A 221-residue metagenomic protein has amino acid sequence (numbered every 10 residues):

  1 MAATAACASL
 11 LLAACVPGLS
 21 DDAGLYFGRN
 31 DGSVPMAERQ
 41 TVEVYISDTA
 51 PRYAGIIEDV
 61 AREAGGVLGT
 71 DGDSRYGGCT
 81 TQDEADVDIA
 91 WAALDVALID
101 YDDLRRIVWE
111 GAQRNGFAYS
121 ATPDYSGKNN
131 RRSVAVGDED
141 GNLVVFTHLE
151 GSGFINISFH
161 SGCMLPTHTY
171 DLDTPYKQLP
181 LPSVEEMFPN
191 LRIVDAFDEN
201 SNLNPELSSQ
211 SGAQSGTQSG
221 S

Functional and structural regions predicted by a protein language model:
M1-C7: N-terminal export and membrane-targeting signals
A8, G72-D73, N156: Residue-level signal for mature regions of secreted extracellular proteins and peptides
L11-A14: C-terminal motif of bacterial Sec signal peptides marking the signal peptidase cleavage site
V16-I56, T122-S221: An acidic-aromatic pocket/loop used at catalytic or ligand-binding sites
Y26-Y45, R75-E110: Terminal, regulation- and interaction-focused segments at domain boundaries
R52-E63, I99-A121: Amphipathic alpha-helical segments
E58-C79: Short, solvent-exposed beta-alpha or beta-beta edge segments that form flexible loop/patches at the rim of ligand
L68-G72, F117-S126: Surface-exposed patches in mature extracellular/periplasmic domains of secreted proteins
